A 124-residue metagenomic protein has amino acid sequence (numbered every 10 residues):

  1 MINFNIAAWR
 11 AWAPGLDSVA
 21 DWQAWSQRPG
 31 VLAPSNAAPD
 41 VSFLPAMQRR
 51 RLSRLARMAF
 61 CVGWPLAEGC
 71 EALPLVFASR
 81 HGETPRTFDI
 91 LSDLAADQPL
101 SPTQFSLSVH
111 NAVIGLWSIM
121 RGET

Functional and structural regions predicted by a protein language model:
M1-T124: Conserved "HGTGT" condensation-loop signature of ketosynthase/thiolase-family condensing enzymes that catalyze
